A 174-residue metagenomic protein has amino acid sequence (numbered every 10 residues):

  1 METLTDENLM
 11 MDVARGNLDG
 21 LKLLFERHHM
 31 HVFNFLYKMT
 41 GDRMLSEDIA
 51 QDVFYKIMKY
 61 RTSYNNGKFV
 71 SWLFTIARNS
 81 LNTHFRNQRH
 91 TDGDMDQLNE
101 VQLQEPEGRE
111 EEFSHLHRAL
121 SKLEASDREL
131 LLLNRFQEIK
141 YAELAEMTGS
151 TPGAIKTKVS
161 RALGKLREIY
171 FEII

Functional and structural regions predicted by a protein language model:
M1-H31, S121, E168, E172-I174: N-terminal module of bacterial RNA polymerase sigma factors
A14-L23, F33-D52, M147, P152 (+1 more regions): Short, charged helix-capping/linker segments at alpha-helix termini
R27-M30, K38-M39, L132-I139: Short helix-capping/turn signature of helix-turn-helix
N34, D48-Y55, K59, G67-N79: Structural recognition of an alpha-helix C-terminal capping motif at a helix-to-coil junction
V53, I76, L131, L144-A145 (+1 more regions): Hydrophobic positions on the alpha-helical face of helix-turn-helix-like DNA-binding modules
S63, T75-M95: Arg/Lys-rich amphipathic alpha helix in sigma70-family domain 2
N87-Q88, D96-S121: Acidic, proline/glycine-rich intrinsically disordered inter-domain spacer in sigma factors
D127, F136, A142, E146-I173: DNA-recognition helix of helix-turn-helix
